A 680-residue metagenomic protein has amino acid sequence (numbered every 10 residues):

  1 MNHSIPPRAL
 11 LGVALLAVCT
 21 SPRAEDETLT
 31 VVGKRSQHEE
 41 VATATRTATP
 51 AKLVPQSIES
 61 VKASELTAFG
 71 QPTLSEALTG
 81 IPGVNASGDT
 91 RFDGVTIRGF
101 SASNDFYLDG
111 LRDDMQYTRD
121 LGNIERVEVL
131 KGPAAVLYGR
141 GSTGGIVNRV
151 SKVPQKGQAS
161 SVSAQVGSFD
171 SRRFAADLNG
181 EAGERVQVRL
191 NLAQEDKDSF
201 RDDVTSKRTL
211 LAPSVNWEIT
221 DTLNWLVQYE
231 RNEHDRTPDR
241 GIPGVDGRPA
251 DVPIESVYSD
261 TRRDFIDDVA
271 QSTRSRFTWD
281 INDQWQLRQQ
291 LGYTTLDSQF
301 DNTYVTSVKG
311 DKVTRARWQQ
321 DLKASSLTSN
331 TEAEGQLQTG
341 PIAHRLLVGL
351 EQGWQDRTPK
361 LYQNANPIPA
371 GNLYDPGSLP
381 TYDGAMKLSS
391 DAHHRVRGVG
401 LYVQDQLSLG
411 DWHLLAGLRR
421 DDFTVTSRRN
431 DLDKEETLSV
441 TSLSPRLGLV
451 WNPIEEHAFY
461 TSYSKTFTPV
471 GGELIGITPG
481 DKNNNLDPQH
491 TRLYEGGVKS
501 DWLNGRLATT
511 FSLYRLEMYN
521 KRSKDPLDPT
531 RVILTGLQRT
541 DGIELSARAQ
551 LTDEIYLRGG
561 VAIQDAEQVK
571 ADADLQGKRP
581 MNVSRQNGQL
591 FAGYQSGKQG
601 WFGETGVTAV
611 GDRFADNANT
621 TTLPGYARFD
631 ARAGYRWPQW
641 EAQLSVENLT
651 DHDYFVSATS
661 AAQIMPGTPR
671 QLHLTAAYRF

Functional and structural regions predicted by a protein language model:
R23, L346, T461, Y494 (+1 more regions): Conserved C-terminal beta-signal and adjacent last beta-strands/turns of outer-membrane beta-barrel proteins
D26-G157, T466, G496: Acidic, small-polar-rich N-terminal luminal/periplasmic segments of exported/outer-membrane proteins
G122-E125, V136-P213, I219-L223, Q271 (+1 more regions): Outer-membrane beta-barrel translocator/receptor signature
E195-S199, T209-D280, Y293-A324, P367-H394 (+2 more regions): Acidic/polar loop-and-plug regions of large Gram-negative outer-membrane beta-barrel proteins
D235-P249, W354-T358, T424, V450-E495 (+5 more regions): Surface-exposed extracellular loop regions of Gram-negative outer-membrane beta-barrel proteins, predominantly
R276-G292, L296-N302, D487-Q550, L557 (+2 more regions): Membrane-embedded beta-barrel scaffold of Gram-negative outer-membrane proteins
D297, A343-E455, G560: Signature of Gram-negative outer-membrane beta-barrel scaffolds
D411, R506, L513-E517, L534-N617 (+2 more regions): Gram-negative outer-membrane beta-barrel transporters
